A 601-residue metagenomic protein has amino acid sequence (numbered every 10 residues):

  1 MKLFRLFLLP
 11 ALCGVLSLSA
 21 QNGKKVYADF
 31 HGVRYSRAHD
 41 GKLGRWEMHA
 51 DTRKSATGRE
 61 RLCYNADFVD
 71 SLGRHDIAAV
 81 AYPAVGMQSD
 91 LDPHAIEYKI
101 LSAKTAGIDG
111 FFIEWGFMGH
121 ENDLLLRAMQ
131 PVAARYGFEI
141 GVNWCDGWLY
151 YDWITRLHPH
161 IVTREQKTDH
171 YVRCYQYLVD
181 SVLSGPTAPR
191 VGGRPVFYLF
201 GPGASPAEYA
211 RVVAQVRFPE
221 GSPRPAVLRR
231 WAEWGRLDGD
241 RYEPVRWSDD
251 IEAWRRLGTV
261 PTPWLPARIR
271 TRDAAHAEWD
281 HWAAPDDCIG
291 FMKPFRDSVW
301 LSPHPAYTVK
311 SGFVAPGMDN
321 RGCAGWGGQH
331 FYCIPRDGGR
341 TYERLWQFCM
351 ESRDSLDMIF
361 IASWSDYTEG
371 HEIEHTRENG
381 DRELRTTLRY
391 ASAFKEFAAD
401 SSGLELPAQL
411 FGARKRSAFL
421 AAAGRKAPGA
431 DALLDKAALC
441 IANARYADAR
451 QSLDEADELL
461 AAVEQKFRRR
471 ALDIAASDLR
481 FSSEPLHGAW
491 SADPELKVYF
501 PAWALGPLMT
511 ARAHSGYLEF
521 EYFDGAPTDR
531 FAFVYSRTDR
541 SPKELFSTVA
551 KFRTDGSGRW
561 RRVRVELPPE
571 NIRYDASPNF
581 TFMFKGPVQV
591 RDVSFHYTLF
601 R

Functional and structural regions predicted by a protein language model:
M1-L8: Bacterial N-terminal signal peptides that target proteins for export
L8-A20: Hydrophobic h-region of N-terminal signal peptides that target proteins for export in Gram-negative bacteria
Q21-A438, A442-R468, Y522-G525, V565-P569 (+1 more regions): Glycan-processing catalytic domains of CAZymes
Q465-R512: Glycan-recognition and processing domains
M509-G525: A short beta-strand element within beta-rich, extracytoplasmic domains of secreted/secretory-pathway proteins
A526-T538: Beta-strand acidic-aromatic groove motif in beta-rich domains, primarily in extracellular
R540-Y574: Extracellular carbohydrate recognition and processing domains and analogous Trp-centered ligand-binding platforms
K585-R601: Exposed low-complexity, polar/acidic, P/S/T/G-rich flexible segments that act as propeptides, protease-susceptible
